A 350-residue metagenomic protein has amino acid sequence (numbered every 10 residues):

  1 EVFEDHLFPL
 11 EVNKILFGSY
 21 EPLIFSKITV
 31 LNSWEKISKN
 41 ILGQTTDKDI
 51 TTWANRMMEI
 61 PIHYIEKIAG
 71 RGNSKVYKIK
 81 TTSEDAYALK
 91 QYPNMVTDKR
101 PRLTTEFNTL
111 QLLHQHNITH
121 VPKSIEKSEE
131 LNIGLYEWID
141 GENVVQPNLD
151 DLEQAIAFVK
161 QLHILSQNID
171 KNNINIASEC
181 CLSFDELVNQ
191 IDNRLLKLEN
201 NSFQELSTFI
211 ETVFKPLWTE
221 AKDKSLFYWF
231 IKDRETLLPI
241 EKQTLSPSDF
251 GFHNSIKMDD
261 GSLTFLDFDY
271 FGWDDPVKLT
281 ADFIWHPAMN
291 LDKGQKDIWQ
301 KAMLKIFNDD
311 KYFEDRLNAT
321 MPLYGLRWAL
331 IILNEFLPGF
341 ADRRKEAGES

Functional and structural regions predicted by a protein language model:
E1-V2, E66-L89, L226-L279: Active-site acidic catalytic loop and adjacent metal/ATP-binding pocket of ATP-dependent phosphoryl transfer enzymes
V2, P276-K311, P322-R343: Active-site activation/catalytic loop segments of kinase-like enzymes and analogous catalytic loops in related
V2-N40, L330-S350: ATP/Mg2+ or Mg2+-diphosphate-binding catalytic cores that bind nucleotide phosphates or diphosphates via glycine-rich
T45-P61, Q167-S248, F313: An alpha-helical support segment within catalytic cores of ATP-dependent transferases
E66-I68, N73-L182, E186: ATP-binding pocket architecture of kinase catalytic cores
T97-D98, Y270-F271, H286-N290: Short, contiguous acidic/charged loop-to-helix segments that flank catalytic cores in large enzymes
E106, L152-E153, T264, A281-I284: Glycine-rich, phosphate-binding/catalytic loops in enzymes
F227-I231, G261-F265, D297-R316: Short amphipathic alpha-helical segments and their helix-coil junctions
